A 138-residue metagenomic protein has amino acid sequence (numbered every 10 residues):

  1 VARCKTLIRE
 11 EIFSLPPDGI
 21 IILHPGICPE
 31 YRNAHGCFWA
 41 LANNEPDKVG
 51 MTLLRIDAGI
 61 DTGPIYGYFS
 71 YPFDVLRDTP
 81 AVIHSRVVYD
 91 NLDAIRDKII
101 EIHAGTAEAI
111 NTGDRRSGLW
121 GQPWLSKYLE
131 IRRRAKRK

Functional and structural regions predicted by a protein language model:
C4-A135: Donor/substrate-binding cores of folate-linked one-carbon enzymes
K138: C-terminal catalytic lobe of FAD-dependent flavoproteins
